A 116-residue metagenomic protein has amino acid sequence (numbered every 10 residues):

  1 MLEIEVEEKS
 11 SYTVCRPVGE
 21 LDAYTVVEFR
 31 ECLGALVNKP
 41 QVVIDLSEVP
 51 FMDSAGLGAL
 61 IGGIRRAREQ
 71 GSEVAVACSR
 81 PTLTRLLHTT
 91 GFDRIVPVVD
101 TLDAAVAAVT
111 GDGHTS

Functional and structural regions predicted by a protein language model:
M1, T82-R85, T101: Acidic/proline-rich low-complexity IDRs
M1-E3, S11, G71, I95-V96: A generic structural signal for alpha->beta connector loops
E3-E31: STAS-typified acidic loop motif
E5-E7, A77, V99: General small-molecule cofactor/ligand-binding pocket signal
K9-S11, S47, D103: Conserved catalytic submotifs in the C-terminal HATPase_c
R16, G62, R66, A104-A107: Residues within well-formed alpha-helices
A23-V96: Amphipathic alpha-helical interaction surfaces in cytosolic regulatory modules
P97-S116: A charged, well-structured terminal subsegment
